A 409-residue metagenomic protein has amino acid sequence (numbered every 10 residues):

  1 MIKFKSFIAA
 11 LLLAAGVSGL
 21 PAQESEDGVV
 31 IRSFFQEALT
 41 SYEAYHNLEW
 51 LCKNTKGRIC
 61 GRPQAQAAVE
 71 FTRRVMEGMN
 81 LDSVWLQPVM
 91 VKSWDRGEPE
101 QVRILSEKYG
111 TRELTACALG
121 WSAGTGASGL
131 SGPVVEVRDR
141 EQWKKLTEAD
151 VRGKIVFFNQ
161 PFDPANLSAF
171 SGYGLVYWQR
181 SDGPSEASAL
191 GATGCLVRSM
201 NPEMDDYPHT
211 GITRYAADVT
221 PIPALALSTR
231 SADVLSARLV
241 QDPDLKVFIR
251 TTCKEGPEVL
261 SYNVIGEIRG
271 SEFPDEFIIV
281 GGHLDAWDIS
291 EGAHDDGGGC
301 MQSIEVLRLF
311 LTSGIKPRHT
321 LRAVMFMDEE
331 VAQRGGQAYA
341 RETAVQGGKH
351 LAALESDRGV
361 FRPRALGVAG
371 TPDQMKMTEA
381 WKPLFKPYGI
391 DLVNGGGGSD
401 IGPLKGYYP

Functional and structural regions predicted by a protein language model:
S6-G16: Bacterial N-terminal signal peptides
G19-E24: Boundary at the C-terminal end of the N-terminal hydrophobic targeting segment
E26-R62, Y207-I212, D285, L354-F361: N-terminal capping segment at the start of a domain
V29-V30, L105-E107, E113-C117, W121-E148 (+2 more regions): Soluble metallo-hydrolase cores and metallopeptidase-like ectodomains found primarily in the secretory/periplasmic
H46, N54, R308-R334: Short helix-loop-beta-strand segments that form the rim/entrance of peptidase-like active sites
E49, K53-I155, N159-L167: Noncatalytic luminal/extracellular "stalk/propeptide" segments of secretory-pathway proteins
T111, A127, I222-A224, A232-D233 (+3 more regions): Metal-dependent peptidase/peptidase-like ectodomains
R138-M204: A conserved hydrophobic secondary-structure block that centers on an alpha-helix together with its immediately flanking
